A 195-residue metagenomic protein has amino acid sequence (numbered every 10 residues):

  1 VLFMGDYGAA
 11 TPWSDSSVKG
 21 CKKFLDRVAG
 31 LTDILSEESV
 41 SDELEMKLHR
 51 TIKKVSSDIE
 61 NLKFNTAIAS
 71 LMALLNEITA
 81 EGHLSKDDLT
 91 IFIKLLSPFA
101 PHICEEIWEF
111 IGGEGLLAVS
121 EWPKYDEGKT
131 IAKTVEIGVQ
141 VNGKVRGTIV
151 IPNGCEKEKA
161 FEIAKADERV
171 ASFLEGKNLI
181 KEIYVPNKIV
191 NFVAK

Functional and structural regions predicted by a protein language model:
V1-V150, E156, I183-I189: Helix-rich, typically C-terminal accessory recognition domains appended to large enzymatic cores
N153-L174: A short, contiguous, amphipathic alpha-helix enriched in charged residues
S172-K195: Cysteine/selenocysteine-centered motifs that mediate thiol-based redox chemistry or coordinate metal-sulfur cofactors
